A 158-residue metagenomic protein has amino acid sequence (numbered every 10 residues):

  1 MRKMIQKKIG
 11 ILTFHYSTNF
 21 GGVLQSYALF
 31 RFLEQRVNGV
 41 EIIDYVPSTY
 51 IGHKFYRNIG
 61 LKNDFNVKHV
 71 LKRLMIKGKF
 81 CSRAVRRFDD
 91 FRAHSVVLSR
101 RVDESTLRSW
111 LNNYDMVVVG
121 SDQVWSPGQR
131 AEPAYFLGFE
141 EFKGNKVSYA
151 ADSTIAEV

Functional and structural regions predicted by a protein language model:
M1-K3: Short, Lys/Arg-enriched N-terminal segments with co-localized hydrophobic residues within the first ~10-30 amino acids
I5-G10: Extreme N-terminal starter segment of soluble prokaryotic enzymes
I11-F20, L24-Q25, L29-E157: Aromatic- and Gly/Pro-rich donor/ligand-binding loops that form nucleotide- or phosphate-bearing donor binding pockets
